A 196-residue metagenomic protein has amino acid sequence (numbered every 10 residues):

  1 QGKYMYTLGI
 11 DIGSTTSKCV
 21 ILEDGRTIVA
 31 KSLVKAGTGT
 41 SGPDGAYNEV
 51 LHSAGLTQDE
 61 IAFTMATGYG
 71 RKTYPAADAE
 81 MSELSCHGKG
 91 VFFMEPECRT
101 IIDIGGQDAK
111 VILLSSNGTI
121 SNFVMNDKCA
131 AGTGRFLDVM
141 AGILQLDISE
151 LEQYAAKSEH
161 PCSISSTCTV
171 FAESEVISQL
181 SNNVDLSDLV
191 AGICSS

Functional and structural regions predicted by a protein language model:
Y4-G25, R99-G118: Gly/Thr-rich phosphate-binding beta-strand-loop-beta motif of the actin/hexokinase/Hsp70
G9-G45, E49, I120, D127-K128: Short glycine-rich, Thr/Ser-proximal phosphate-binding strand/loop in the N-terminal lobe of ATP-dependent enzymes
I21-E23, T73-D78, V111-N117, F123-M125 (+2 more regions): Short acidic, glycine/serine/threonine-rich loops at helix termini
A30-A36, A54-S85, I112, G118-S121: Short beta-strand-loop/turn "lid" adjacent to the catalytic site in phosphate-handling enzymes
V34-G37, D78-G88, I102-G106, V124-G132 (+1 more regions): Active-site nucleophile and cofactor-binding loops and adjacent substrate-binding regions of central metabolic enzymes
S121-A156, H160: Glycine-rich phosphate-binding loop plus the immediately following alpha-helix
D147-Q179: Internal, active-site/partner-interface "lid" segment
S174-S196: Adenine-nucleotide phosphate-binding core of ATP-dependent small-molecule kinases
